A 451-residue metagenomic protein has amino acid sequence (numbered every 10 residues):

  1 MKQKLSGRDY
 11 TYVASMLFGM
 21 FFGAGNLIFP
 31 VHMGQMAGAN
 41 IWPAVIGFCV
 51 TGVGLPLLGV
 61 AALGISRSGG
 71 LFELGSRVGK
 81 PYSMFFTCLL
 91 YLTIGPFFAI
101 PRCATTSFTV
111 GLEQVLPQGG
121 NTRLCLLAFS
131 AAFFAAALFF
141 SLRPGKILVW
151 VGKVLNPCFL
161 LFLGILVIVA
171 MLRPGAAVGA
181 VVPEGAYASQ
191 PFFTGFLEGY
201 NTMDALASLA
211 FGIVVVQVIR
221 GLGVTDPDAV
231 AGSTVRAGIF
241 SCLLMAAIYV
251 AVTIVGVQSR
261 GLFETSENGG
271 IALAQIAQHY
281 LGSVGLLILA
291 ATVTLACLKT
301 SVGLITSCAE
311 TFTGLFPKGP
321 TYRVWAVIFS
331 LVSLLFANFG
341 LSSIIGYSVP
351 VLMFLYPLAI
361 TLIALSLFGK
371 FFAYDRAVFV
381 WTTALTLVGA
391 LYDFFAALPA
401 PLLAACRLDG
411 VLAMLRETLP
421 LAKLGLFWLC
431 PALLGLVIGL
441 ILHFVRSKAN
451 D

Functional and structural regions predicted by a protein language model:
T11-F22, L92, V169-A176, G185-V252 (+3 more regions): Hydrophobic, membrane-embedded alpha-helices of multi-pass small-molecule transporters
V50, G54, L58, C158-A170 (+3 more regions): Selective recognition of specific alpha-helical transmembrane segments in multi-pass small-molecule
I65-G69, E73, A132-L155, G221-V224 (+2 more regions): Membrane-water interface regions at transmembrane-helix termini and the short interhelical loops of multi-pass membrane
G70-S76, I248-L298, I305, G314 (+1 more regions): TM-loop-TM module centered on a large, flexible mid-protein loop between adjacent transmembrane helices in multi-pass
P96, I100, L160-Y187, A205-L206 (+5 more regions): Hydrophobic alpha-helical segments and their helix-loop junctions in multi-pass secondary transporters
S141-A170, S348-I360, F379-G389: Membrane-interface loop-to-helix entry segments
R143-V154, F192, V215-L244, L262-A274 (+1 more regions): Hydrophobic, small-residue-rich membrane helices and short re-entrant helix-turn-helix hairpins that build
R173, E184, F192, D375-D451: A generic transmembrane alpha-helix motif of multi-pass inner-membrane proteins
